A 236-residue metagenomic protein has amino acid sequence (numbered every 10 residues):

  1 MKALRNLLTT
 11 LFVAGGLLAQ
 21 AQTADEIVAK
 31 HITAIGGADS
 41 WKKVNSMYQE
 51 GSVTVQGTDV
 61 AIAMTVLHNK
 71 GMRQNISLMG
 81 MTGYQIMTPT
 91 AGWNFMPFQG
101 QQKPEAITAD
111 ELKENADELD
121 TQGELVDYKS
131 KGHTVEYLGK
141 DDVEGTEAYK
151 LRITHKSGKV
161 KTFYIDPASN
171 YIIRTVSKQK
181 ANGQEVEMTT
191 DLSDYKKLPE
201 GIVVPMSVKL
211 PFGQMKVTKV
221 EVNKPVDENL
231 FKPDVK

Functional and structural regions predicted by a protein language model:
M1-A24: Bacterial Sec-dependent N-terminal signal peptides
Q20-T33, S40, N94-K159, K180-V186 (+1 more regions): Flexible, processing/modification-adjacent segments and terminal tails in exported/periplasmic/extracellular proteins
E26-G100: N-terminal mature ectodomain segment of secretory-pathway/periplasmic proteins
V44-S46, D59, S130, T146-A148 (+1 more regions): Extracytoplasmic
Q49, Q74, G92, V135 (+3 more regions): Well-ordered beta-strand positions enriched in small/hydrophobic/aromatic, beta-favoring residues
V55, L78, V143-E144, P199 (+1 more regions): Structural motif
V66-H68, I86-M87, Y137, I165 (+1 more regions): Generic beta-strand structural signal
E147-P233: Gly/Pro-enriched, hydrophobic low-complexity segments that function as extracytoplasmic propeptides/linkers
